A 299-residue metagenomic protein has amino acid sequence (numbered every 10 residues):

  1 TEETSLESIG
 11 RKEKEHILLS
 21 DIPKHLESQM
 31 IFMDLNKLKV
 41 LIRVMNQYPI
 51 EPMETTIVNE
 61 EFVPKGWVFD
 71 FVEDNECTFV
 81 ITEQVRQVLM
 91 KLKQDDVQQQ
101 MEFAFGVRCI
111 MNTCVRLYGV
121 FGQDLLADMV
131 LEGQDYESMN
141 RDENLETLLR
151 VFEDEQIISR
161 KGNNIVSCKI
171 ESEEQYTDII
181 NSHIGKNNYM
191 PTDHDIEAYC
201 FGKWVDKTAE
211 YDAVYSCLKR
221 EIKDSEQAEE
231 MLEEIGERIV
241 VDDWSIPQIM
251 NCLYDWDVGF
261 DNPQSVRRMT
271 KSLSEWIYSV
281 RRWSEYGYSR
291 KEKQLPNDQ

Functional and structural regions predicted by a protein language model:
T1-V80: Basic helix-extension-helix modules of the SAP/HeH family
I9-P23, F69-V97, S159-S182: Accessory beta->alpha helical hairpin/"wing" motif in late/C-terminal subdomains of nucleic-acid enzymes
K12-N36, L92-C109, K207-Y211, D224: Short alpha-helical segments that sit at the start of domains
K14-E15, V58-F69, G133-N164, D242-R281: Charge-enriched amphipathic alpha-helical scaffolds
N46-M53, R116-D124, D224-E226, R238-W244: Short capping segments at the starts of secondary-structure elements
T82-L117, S172-A198: Short, amphipathic alpha-helical interaction segments positioned at domain boundaries
N140-P247: Long, charge-rich C-terminal accessory regions
L295-Q299: Cys/His-clustered metal-coordination modules, chiefly Zn-binding fingers
